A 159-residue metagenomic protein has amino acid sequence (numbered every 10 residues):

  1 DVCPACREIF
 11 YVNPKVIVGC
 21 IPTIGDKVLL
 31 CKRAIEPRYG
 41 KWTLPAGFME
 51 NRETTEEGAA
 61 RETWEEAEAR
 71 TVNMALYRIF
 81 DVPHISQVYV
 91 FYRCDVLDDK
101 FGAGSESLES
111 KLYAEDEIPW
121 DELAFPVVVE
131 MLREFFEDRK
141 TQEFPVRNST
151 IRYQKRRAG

Functional and structural regions predicted by a protein language model:
D1-G19: Acidic, metal-coordinating catalytic segment for phosphate/diphosphate chemistry, firing primarily on the Nudix
V2, L29-L30, T43, A75 (+2 more regions): Conserved beta-strand segments that form the floor/walls of ligand-binding pockets within enzyme and binding domains
A5, R33, A46, C94 (+1 more regions): Active-site donor-binding loop signature of nucleotide-sugar glycosyltransferases
E8, D26-K27, A69, D116: Well-ordered beta-strand scaffold positions
N13-I17, T23-G25, P37-Y39, L44 (+2 more regions): Short connector loops at helix/strand junctions that flank enzyme active sites, especially segments positioning acidic
T23-E65: Conserved Nudix-box catalytic region and its N-terminal flanking loop in Nudix hydrolases and closely related
M49-N73, R78-E134, D138, Q142-F144 (+1 more regions): Unchanged
V146-G159: A short, charged, Gly/Pro-tolerant segment at domain boundaries
